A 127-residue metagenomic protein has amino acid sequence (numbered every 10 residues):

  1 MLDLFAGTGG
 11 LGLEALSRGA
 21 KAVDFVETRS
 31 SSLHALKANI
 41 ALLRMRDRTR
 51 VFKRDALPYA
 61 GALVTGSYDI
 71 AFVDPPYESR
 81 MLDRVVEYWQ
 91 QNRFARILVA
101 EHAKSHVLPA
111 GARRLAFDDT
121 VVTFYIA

Functional and structural regions predicted by a protein language model:
M1-A127: Class I S-adenosyl-L-methionine-dependent methyltransferase catalytic core
